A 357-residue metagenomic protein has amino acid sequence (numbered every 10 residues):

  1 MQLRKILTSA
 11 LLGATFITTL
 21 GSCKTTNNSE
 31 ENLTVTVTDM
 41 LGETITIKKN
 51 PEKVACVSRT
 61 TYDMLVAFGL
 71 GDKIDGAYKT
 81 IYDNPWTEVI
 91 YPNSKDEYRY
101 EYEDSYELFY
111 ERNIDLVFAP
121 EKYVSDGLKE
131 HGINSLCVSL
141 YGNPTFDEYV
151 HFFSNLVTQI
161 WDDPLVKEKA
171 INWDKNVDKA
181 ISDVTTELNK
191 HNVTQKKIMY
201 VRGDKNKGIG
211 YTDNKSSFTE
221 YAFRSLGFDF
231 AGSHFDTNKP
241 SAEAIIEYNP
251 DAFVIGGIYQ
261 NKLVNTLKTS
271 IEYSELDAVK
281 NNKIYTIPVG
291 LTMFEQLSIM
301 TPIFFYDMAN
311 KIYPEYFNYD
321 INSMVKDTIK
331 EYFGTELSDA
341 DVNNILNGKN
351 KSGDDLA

Functional and structural regions predicted by a protein language model:
Q2-T25: Sec-dependent N-terminal signal peptides of Gram-positive bacterial secreted proteins and lipoproteins
C23-V37: Short, low-complexity, disordered segments immediately C-terminal to signal peptides in bacterial exported proteins
T34, T44, G127-G208, T286-L356: Extracytoplasmic substrate-binding proteins
M40-G42, D96-E107, F235-A242: Short helix-initiation/N-cap motifs at beta->coil->alpha
A55-V57, D75-Y78, L116-P120, S135-S139 (+4 more regions): Structural recognition of the beta-strand scaffold that forms the well-ordered cores of secreted hydrolase catalytic
C56-R112, L116, E121: A short, structured surface patch at a secondary-structure boundary
Y82-D83, Y211-T237: Alpha-helical, coiled-coil/dimerization segments enriched in small aliphatic residues
A252-I312: Active-site/pore-lining binding-face segments in mid-to-C-terminal subdomains
